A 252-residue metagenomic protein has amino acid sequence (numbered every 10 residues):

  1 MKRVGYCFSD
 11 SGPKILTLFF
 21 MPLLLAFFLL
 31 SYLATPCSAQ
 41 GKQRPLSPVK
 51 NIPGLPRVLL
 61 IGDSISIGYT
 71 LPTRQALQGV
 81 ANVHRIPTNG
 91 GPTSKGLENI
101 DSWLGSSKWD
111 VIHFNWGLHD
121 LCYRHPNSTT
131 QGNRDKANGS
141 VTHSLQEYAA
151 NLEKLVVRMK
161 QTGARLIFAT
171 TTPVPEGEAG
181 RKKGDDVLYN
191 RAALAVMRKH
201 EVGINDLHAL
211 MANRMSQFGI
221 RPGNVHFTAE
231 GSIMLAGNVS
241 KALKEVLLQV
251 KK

Functional and structural regions predicted by a protein language model:
K2: Conserved small-residue motifs centered on glycine
L16, L46-S47, A212-N213: Hydrophobic alpha-helical segments with strong N-terminal bias
F20-A34: Bacterial N-terminal signal peptides
A39-K108, I112: Serine-esterase "nucleophile elbow" of acetyl-processing enzymes
A76-V80, K95-K252: Alpha-helical cap/lid subdomain in secreted, periplasmic, or secretory-pathway luminal O-acyl-processing enzymes
